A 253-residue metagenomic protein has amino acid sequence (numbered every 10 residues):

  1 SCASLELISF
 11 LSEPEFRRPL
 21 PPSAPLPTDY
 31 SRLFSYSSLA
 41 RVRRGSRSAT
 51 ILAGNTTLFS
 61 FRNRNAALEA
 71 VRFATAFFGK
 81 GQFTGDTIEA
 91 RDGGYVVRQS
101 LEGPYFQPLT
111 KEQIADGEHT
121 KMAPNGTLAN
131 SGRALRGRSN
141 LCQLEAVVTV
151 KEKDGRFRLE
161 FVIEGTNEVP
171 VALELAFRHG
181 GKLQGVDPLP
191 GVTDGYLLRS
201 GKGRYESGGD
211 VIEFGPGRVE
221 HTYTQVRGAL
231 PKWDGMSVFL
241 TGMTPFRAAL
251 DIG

Functional and structural regions predicted by a protein language model:
S1-G208, E213-F214: Extended polysaccharide-engagement surfaces of secreted carbohydrate-active enzymes
L197-G253: Beta-strand-rich recognition/accessory modules
